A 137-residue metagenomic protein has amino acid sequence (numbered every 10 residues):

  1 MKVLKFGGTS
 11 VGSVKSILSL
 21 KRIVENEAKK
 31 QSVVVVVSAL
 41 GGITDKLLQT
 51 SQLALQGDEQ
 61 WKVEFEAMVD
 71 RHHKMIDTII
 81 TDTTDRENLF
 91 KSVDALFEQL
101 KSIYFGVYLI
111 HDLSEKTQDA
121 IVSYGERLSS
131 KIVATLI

Functional and structural regions predicted by a protein language model:
M1-L136: Nucleotide/pyrophosphate-binding catalytic subdomain
